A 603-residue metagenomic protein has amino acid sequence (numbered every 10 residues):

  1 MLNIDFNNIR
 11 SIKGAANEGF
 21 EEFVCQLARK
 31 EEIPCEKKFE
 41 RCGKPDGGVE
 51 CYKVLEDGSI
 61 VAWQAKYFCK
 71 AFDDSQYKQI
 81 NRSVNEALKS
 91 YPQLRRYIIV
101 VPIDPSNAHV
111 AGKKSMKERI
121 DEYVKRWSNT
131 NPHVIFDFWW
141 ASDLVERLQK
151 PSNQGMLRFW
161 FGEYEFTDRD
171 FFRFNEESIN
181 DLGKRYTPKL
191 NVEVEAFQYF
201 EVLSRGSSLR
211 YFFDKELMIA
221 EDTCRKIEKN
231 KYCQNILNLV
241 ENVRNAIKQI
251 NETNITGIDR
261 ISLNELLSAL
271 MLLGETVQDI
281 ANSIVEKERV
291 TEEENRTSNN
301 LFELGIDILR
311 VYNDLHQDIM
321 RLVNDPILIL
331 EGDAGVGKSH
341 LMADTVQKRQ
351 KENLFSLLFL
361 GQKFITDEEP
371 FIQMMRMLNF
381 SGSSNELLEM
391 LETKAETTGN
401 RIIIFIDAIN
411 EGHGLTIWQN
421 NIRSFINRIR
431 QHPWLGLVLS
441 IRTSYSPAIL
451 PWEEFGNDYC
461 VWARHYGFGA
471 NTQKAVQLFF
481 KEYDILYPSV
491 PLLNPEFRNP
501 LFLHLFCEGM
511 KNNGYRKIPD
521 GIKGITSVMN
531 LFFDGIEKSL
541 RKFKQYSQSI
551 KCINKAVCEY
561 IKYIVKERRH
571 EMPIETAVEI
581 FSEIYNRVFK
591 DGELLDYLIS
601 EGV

Functional and structural regions predicted by a protein language model:
M1-L272, I280: Mixed-charge (Asp/Glu-Lys/Arg
R82, L328-L354, T443-P447, W452-E454: P-loop NTPase Walker A phosphate-binding motif
I306-R321: Pre-Walker A adenine-sensing motif
G332, V336, Y563-V603: C-terminal leucine-rich, beta-strand-based interaction scaffolds used for sensing/assembly
V336-I402: Post-nucleotide-binding-loop coupling segment downstream of the phosphate-binding loop, primarily in RecA-like P-loop
K394-Q419: Conserved P-loop NTPase "ATPase switch" module shared by AAA+ and STAND
E411, I429-W452: Sensor-1/coupling segment of RecA-like P-loop NTPase cores
E454-S489, L505, M529-E537: Conserved small helical "lid"/interfacial subdomain of P-loop NTPases
